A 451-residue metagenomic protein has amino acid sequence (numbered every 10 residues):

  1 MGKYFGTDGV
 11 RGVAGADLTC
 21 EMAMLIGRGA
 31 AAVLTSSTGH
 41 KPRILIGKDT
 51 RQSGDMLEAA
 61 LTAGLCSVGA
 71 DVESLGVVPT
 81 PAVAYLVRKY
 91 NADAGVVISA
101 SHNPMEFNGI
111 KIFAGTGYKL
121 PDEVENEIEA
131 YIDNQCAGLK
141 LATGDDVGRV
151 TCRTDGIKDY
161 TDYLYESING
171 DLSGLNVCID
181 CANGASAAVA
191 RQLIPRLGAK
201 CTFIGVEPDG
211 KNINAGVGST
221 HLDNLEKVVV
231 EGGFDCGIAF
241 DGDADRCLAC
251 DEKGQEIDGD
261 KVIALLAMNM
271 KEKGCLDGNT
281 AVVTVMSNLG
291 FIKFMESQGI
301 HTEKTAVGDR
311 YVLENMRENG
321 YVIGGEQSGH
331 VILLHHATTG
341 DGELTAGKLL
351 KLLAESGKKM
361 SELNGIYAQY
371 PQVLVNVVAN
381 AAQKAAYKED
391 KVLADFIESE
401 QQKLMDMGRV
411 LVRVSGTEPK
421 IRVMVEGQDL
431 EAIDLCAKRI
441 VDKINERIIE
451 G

Functional and structural regions predicted by a protein language model:
M1-A63, S67-V68, V150-V177, K384-A385 (+1 more regions): An N-terminal, well-structured beta->alpha segment
V13, N108-G232: Gly/Ser/Thr-enriched, mixed-charge loops and adjacent short helices that form phosphate/oxyanion-binding elements
A32, S36, H40-F107, Q192-C250: N-terminal small/polar loop signature for handling phosphorylated ligands or for N-terminal nucleophile
G39-D49, E73, N176-C178, N279-V285 (+1 more regions): Short glycine-rich phosphate-binding loop at a beta-alpha junction
G47-K48, I179-C181, D251, H335 (+1 more regions): Short glycine-centered, acidic/aromatic-flanked micro-motifs in structured strand/loop junctions that mark active-site
L75, N126-T161, E166, E252-G325 (+1 more regions): Proline/glycine-rich low-complexity loops and linkers
C236, K273-G451: Phosphate-binding and adjacent anionic-ligand microenvironments
